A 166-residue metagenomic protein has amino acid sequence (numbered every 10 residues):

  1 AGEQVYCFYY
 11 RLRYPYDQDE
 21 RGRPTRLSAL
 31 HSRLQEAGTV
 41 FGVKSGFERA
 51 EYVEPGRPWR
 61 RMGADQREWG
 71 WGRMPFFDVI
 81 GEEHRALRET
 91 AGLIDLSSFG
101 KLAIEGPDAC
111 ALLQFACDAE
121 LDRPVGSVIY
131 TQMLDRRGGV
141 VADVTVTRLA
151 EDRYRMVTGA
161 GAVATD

Functional and structural regions predicted by a protein language model:
G2-D166: Glycine/proline-enriched, intrinsically flexible loops and inter-domain linkers
